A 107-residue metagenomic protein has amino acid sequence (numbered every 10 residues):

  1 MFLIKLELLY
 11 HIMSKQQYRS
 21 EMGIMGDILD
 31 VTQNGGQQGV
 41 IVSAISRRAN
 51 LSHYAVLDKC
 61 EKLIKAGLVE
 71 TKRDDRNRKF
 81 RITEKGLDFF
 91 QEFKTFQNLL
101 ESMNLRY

Functional and structural regions predicted by a protein language model:
F2-S14, Q91-Y107: Amphipathic alpha-helical dimerization/coiled-coil segments that flank or bridge DNA-binding/regulatory modules
Q16-A55: N-terminal helix-turn-helix DNA-binding core of bacterial DNA-binding proteins
I45, K59-A66: Basic amphipathic alpha-helical segments that dock to polyanions
I64-D74: A short, conserved structural fragment
R76-E92: Basic, amphipathic "hinge/linker" alpha-helix immediately C-terminal to the N-terminal HTH DNA-binding motif
